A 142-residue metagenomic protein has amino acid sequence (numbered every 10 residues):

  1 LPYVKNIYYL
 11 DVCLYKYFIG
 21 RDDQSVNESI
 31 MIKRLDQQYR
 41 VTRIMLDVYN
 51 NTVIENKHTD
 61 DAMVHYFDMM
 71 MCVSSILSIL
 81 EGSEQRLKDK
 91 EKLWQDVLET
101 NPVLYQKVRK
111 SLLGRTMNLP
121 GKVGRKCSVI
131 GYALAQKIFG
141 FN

Functional and structural regions predicted by a protein language model:
L1-P2: Hydrophobic residues within well-ordered alpha-helices
N6-V41, E81-K88: Nucleotide-sugar-dependent glycosyltransferase catalytic core
I7, L77, T100: Phosphate/oxyanion-binding loops and surfaces in catalytic or ligand/nucleic-acid-binding neighborhoods
R21, Y49-V53, L77-G82: Secondary-structure edge/capping motif, primarily at the C-terminal ends of alpha-helices and the immediately following
Q37-A62, V103-K107: C-terminal, non-catalytic tails of nucleotide-sugar-dependent glycosyltransferases
T59-H65, L87-E91: Short, charged, amphipathic alpha-helical segments
V64-L77: Amphipathic alpha-helical repeat scaffolds of TPR domains
L80-N142: Membrane-interface aromatic/basic loop that binds lipid-linked glycans or pyrophosphate carriers, typified by
